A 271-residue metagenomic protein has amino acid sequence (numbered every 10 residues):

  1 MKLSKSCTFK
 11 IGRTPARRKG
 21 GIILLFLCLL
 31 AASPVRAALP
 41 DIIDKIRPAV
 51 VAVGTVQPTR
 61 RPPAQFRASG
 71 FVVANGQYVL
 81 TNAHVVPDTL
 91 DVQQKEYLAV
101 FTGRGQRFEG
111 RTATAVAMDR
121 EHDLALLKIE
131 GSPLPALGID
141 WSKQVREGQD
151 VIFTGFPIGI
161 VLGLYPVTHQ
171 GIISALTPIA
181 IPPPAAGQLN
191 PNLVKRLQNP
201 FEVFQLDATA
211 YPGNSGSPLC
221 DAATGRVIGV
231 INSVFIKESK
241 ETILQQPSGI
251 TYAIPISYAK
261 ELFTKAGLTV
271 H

Functional and structural regions predicted by a protein language model:
M1-R17: N-terminal secretory signal peptides that target proteins for export/translocation
G21-A32: Bacterial N-terminal signal peptides
A37-L39, V56-G76, N82, G110-T112 (+3 more regions): A conserved glycine-rich beta-strand in the N-terminal activation segment of trypsin-fold
D41-I42, T114-V116, E130-Y165: Active-site substrate-binding loop(s) of clan PA
I46-P63, I129-A136, V167-T264: Active-site region of chymotrypsin-like
V73-A74, V145-R146, A222: Short, well-ordered loop/turn sites that connect or cap secondary structure elements
A74-R120: Catalytic-histidine neighborhood of serine endopeptidases, predominantly the chymotrypsin-like S1/PA family
